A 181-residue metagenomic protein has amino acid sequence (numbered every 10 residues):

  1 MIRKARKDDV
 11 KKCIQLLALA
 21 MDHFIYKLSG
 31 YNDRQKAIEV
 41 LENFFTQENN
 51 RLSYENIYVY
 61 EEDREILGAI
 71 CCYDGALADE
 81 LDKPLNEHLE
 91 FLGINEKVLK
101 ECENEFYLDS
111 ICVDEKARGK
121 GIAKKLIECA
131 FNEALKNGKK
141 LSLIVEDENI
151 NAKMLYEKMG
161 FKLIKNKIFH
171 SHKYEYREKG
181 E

Functional and structural regions predicted by a protein language model:
M1-Q15, M21-L28: A short beta-loop-alpha structural element at the N-terminal edge of CoA-dependent acyl/N-acetyltransferase catalytic
D22-F45, E55-N56, E90: Conserved GNAT-fold acetyl-CoA-binding loop/helix
T46-V59, A76-E80, Y107: A short helix-loop-beta-strand connector motif used in the catalytic cores of GNAT acetyltransferases and, in some
V59, E65-D74, Y107, C112: Conserved beta-strand in the GNAT
D74-S110: Conserved acyl-donor/pantetheine-binding loop and adjacent beta-alpha core of acyl/acetyltransferases and related
N104-F106, R118, I127, A134-E146: Conserved GNAT acetyl-CoA-binding A-motif
D109-R118, L143-A152, I168-Y174, E178-G180: Conserved beta-strand-loop-alpha-helix junction that forms the acyl-donor binding cleft
V113, G119-N132, M154-K158: Conserved acetyl-CoA-binding loop-helix of GNAT-fold acetyltransferases
